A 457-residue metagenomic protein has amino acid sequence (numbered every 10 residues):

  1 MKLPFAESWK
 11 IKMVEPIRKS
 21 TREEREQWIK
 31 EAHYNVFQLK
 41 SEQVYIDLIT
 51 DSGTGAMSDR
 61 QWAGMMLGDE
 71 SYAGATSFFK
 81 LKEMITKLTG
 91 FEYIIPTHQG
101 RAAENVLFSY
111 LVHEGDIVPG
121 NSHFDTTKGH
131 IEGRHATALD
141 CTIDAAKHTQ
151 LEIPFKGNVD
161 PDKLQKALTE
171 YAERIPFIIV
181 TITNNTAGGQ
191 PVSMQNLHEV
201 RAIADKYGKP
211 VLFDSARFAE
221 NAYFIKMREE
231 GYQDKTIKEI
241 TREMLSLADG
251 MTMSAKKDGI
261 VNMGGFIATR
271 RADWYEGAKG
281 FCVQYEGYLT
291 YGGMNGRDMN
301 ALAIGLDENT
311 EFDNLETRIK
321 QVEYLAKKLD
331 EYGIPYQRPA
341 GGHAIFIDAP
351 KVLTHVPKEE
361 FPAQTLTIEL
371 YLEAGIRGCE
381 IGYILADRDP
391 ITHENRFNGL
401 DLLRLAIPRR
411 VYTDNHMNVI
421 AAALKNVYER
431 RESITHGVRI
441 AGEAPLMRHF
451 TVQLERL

Functional and structural regions predicted by a protein language model:
K2-G55, Q61, E70-I94, H98-I334 (+2 more regions): Conserved PLP-enzyme active-site core in the AAT-like
T137-D140, T269, W274-G277, R297 (+1 more regions): Flexible glycine/proline-rich, aromatic-decorated loop/lid segments
I203-K206, Y324, K328-Y332, T365-I376 (+1 more regions): Generic non-transmembrane alpha-helical segments
Y275-E276, T354-P362, R410-V419: Short, conserved charged micro-motifs
K279-C282, M299-E308, G341-V352, F397-R404 (+1 more regions): Short acidic (Asp/Glu) and glycine-rich catalytic loops that position anionic groups and cofactors
R297, Q337-A344, Y383, A441-G442: Short Gly/Ser/Thr- and Asp/Glu-enriched loop/turn motifs at secondary-structure junctions
N309, E373, L385-L457: PLP-dependent enzyme catalytic core of the Aspartate aminotransferase-like
E316, V322, R338, P350-R377 (+1 more regions): Active-site loop ensemble at the mouth of alpha/beta enzyme cores that anchors a bound cofactor
